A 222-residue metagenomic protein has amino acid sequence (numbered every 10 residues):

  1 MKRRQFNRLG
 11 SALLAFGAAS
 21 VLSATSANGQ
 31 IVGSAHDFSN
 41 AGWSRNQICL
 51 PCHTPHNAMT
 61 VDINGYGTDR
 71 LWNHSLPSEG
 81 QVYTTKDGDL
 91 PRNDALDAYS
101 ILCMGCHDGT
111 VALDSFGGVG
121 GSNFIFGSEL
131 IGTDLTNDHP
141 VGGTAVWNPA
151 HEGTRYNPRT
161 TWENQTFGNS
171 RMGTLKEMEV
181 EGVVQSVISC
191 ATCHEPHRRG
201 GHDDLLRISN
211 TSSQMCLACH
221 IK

Functional and structural regions predicted by a protein language model:
K2-L14: Bacterial N-terminal signal peptides that target proteins for export
G17-L50, T54-K222: C-type cytochrome heme-c attachment and multiheme electron-transfer modules
